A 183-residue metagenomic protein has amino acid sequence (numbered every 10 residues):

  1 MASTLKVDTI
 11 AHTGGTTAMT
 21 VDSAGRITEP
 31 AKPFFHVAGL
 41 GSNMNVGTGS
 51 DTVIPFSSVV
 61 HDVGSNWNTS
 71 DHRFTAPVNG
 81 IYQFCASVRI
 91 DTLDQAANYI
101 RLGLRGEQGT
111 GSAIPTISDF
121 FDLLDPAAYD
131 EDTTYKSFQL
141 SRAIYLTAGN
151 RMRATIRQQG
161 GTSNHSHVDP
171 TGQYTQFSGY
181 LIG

Functional and structural regions predicted by a protein language model:
A2-K6, T110: Flexible "stalk/tail and boundary" regions
L5, I10-A11, T16-P33: Low-complexity, small-hydrophobic/phenylalanine-enriched stretches that adopt extended beta/coil conformations used
T16, I27-G183: Extracellular jelly-roll beta-sandwich "head" domains, especially the C-terminal globular C1q domain
